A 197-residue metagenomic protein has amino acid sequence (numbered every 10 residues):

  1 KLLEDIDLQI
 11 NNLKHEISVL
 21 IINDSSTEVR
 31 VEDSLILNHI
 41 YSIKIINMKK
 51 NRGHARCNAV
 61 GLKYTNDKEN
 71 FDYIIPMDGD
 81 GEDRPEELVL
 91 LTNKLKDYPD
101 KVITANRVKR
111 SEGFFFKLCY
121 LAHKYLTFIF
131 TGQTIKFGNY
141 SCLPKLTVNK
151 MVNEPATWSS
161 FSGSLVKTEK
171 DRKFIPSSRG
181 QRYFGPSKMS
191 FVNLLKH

Functional and structural regions predicted by a protein language model:
K1-I10: Short, well-formed alpha-helical segments that are part of the catalytic scaffolds of diverse glycosyltransferases
I10-H15, L37-S42: Short helix-capping segments at alpha-helix termini
H15-S26, I46-N47: Short beta-strand/loop segment that forms part of the nucleotide-sugar
N23-E32, G81-E82: A conserved acidic beta->alpha catalytic loop
M48-K50, H54-T65, Y73, P85-S159 (+1 more regions): Acceptor/aglycone-binding surface of glycosyltransferases and processive sugar-polymer synthases
N70-E82: Short beta-strand-to-loop acidic/aromatic patch adjacent to the donor-nucleotide binding site
T157, G163-G180: Catalytic donor-sugar/metal-binding loop of nucleotide-sugar-dependent glycosyltransferases
